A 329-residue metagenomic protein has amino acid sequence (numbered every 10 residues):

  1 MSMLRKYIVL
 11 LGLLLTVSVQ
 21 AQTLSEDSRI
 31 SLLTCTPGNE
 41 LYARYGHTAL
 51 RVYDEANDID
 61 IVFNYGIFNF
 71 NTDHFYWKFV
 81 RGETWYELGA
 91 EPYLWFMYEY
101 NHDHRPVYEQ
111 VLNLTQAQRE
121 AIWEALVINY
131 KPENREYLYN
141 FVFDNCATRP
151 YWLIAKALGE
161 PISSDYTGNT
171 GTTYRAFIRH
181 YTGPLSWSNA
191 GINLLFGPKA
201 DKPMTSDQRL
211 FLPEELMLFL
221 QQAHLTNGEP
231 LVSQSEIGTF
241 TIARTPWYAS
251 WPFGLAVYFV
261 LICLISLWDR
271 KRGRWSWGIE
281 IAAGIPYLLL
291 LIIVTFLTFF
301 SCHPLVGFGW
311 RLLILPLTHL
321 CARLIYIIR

Functional and structural regions predicted by a protein language model:
M1-K6: Positively charged n-region of N-terminal signal peptides that target proteins for export
Y7-T16: Bacterial N-terminal signal peptides
A21-V80, V232-S233, I237-C302, L312-I314 (+1 more regions): N-terminal accessory segments that precede or flank the first globular/catalytic domain
Q22-I242: Soluble extramembrane regions of membrane proteins in the secretory/endomembrane system
P304-F308: Transmembrane alpha-helix entry/boundary detector in multi-pass membrane proteins
